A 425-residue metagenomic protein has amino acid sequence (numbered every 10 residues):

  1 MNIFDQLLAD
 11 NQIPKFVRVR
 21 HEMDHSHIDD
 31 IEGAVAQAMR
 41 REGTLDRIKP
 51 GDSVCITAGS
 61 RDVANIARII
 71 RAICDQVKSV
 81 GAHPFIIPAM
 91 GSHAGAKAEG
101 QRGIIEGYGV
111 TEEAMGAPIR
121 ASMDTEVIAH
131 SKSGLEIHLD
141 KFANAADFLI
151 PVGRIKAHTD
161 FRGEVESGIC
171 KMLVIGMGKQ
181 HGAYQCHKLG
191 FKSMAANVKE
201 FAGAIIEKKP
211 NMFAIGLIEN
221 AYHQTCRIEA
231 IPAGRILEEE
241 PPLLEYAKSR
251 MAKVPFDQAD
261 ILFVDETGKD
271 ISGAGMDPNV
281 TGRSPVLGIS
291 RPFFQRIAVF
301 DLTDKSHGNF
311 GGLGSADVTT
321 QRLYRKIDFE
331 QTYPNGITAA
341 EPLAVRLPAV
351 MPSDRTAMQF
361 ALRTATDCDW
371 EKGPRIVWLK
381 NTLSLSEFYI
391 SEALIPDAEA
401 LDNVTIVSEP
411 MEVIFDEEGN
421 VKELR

Functional and structural regions predicted by a protein language model:
M1-G33: N-terminal amphipathic/basic leader segments beginning at the initiator methionine
M39-C55, K78-S79, P255-F256: Glycine-rich phosphate/diphosphate-binding loops that line cofactor/substrate pockets in enzymes
S53-D62, F85-S92, V377: Short glycine-rich or small-residue beta-strand-to-loop segments that form or flank ligand, phosphate, metal/Fe-S
A64-P84: Histidine-anchored nucleotide/phosphate-binding helix
H83-E99, H130: Active-site histidine-anchored catalytic micro-motif
G100-E164: An acidic, phosphate/nucleotide-engaging active-site surface
D140-F142, I155-P348: Catalytic cores of enzyme domains
P278-R425: C-terminal non-catalytic interaction/assembly regions of soluble proteins
